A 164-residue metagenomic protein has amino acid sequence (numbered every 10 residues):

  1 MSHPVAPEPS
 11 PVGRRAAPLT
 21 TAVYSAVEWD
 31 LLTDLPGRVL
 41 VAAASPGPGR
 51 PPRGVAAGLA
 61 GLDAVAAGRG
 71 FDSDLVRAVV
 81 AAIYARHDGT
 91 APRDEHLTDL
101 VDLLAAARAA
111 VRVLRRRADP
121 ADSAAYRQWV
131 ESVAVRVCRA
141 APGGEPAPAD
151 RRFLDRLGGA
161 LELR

Functional and structural regions predicted by a protein language model:
M1-R164: Small-residue-enriched hydrophobic alpha-helices in membranes
